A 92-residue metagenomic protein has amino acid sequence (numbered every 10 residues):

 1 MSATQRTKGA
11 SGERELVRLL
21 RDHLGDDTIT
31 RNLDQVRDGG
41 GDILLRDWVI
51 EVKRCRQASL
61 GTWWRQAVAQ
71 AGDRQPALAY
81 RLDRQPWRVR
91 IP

Functional and structural regions predicted by a protein language model:
M1-I91: Catalytic phosphate/metal-binding cores of nucleic-acid and nucleotide-processing enzymes, i.e., regions that mediate
